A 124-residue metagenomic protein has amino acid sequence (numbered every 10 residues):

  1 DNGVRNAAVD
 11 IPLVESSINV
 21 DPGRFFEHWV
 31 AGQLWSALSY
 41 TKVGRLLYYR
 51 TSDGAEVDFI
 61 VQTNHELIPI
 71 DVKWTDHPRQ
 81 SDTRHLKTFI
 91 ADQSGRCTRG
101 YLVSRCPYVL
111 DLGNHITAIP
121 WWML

Functional and structural regions predicted by a protein language model:
D1-L124: A cross-kingdom feature that marks ATP-driven nucleic-acid transaction machinery
